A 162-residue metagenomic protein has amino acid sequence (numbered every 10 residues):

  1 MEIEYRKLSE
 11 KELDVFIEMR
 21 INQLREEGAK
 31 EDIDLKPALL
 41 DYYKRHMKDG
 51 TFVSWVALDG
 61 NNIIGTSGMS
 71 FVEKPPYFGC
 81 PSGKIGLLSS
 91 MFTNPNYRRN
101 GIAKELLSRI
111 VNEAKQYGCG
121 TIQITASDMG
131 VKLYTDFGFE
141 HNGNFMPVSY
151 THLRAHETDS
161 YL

Functional and structural regions predicted by a protein language model:
E4-E18: A short beta-loop-alpha structural element at the N-terminal edge of CoA-dependent acyl/N-acetyltransferase catalytic
I21-Y43, G83: Conserved GNAT-fold acetyl-CoA-binding loop/helix
K44-V56, L87: A short helix-loop-beta-strand connector motif used in the catalytic cores of GNAT acetyltransferases and, in some
V56, N62-F71, L87, F92: Conserved beta-strand in the GNAT
Y97, G101-R109: Conserved acetyl-CoA pyrophosphate-binding loop and the N-cap/start of the following alpha-helix in GNAT-like
A114-A126: Conserved GNAT acetyl-CoA-binding A-motif
Q123-V131, S149: Conserved beta-strand-loop-alpha-helix junction that forms the acyl-donor binding cleft
T151-T158: Conserved small/polar residues in nucleotide/adenosyl-binding loops
